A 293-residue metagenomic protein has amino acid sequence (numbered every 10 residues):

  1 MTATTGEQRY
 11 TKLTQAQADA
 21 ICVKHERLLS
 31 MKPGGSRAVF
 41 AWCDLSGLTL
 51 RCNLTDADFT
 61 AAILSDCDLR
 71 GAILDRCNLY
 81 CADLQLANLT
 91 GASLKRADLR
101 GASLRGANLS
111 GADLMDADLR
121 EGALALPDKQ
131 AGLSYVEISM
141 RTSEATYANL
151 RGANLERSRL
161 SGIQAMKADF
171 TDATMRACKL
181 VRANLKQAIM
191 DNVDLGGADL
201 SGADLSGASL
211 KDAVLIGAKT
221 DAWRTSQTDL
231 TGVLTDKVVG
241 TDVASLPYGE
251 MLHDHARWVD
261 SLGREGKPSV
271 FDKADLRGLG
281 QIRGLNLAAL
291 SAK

Functional and structural regions predicted by a protein language model:
M1-T5: Extracellular "leader-to-stem" segments immediately downstream of a signal peptide or signal-anchor in secreted/lumenal
G6-D19, E26-K293: Tandem repeat scaffolds
